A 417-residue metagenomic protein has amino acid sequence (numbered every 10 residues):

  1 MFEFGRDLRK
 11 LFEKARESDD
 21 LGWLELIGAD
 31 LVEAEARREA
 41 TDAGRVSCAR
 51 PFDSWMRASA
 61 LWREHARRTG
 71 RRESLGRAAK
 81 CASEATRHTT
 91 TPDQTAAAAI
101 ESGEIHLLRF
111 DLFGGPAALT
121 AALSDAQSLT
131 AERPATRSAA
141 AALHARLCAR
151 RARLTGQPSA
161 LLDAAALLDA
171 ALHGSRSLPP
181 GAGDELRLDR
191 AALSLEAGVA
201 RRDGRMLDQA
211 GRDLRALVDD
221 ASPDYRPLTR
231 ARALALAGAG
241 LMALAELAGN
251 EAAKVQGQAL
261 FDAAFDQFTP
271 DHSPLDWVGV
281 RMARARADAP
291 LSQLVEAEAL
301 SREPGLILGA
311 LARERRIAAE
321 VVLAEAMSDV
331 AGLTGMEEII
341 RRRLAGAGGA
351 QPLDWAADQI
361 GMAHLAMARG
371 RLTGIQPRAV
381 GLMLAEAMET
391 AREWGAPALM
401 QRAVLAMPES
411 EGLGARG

Functional and structural regions predicted by a protein language model:
M1-G211, A221-L228, A396-G417: Flexible inter-repeat linkers and adjacent short helices within tandem amphipathic alpha-helical repeat scaffolds
S47, T91, A98, R133 (+13 more regions): Short coil/turn linker motifs that delimit alpha-helical repeat modules in TPR/alpha-solenoid proteins
A60, A97-A99, A239, A243-E246 (+5 more regions): Repeat-based scaffolding regions
G70, L112-A121, L154-L161, A197-D208 (+4 more regions): Short coil/linker segments at helix-helix boundaries
A79-R87, L123-A131, A165-S177, G211-P223 (+4 more regions): Amphipathic alpha-helical segments of tetratricopeptide repeats
